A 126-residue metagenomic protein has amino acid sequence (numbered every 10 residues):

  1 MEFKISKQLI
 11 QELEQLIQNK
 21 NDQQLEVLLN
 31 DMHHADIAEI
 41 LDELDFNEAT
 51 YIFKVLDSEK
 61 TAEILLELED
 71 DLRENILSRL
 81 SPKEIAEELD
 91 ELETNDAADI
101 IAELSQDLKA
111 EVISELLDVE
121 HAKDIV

Functional and structural regions predicted by a protein language model:
M1-V126: Hydrophobic packing positions in regular secondary-structure scaffolds
